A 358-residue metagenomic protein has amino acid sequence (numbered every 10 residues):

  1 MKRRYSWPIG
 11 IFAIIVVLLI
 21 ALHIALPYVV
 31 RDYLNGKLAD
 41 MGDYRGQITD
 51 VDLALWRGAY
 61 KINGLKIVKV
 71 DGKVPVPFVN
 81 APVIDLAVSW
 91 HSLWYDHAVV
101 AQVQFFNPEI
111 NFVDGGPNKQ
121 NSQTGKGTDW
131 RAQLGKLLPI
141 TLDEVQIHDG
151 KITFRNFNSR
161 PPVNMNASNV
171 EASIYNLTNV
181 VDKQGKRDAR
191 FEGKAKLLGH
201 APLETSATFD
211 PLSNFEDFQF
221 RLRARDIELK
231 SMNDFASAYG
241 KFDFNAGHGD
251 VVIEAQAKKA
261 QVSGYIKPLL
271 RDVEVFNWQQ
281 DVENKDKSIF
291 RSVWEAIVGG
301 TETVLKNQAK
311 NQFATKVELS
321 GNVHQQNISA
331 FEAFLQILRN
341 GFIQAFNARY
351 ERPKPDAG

Functional and structural regions predicted by a protein language model:
M1-D43, A357: N-terminal type II signal-anchor transmembrane helix that functions as the membrane-insertion/stop-transfer segment
L38, V51-A54, A81-D96, F112 (+9 more regions): Extended lipid/amphipathic-ligand handling interfaces
D43-G72: N-terminal leader/targeting pre-sequences
Y44, G199-A201: Short acidic/polar mixed-charge low-complexity motifs
G64-I174, L270-G300, A314, G321-R352: Secondary-structure transition motifs
T178-D182, V262-I266, I343-G358: Short, intrinsically disordered, low-complexity segments enriched in Ser/Thr and Pro
